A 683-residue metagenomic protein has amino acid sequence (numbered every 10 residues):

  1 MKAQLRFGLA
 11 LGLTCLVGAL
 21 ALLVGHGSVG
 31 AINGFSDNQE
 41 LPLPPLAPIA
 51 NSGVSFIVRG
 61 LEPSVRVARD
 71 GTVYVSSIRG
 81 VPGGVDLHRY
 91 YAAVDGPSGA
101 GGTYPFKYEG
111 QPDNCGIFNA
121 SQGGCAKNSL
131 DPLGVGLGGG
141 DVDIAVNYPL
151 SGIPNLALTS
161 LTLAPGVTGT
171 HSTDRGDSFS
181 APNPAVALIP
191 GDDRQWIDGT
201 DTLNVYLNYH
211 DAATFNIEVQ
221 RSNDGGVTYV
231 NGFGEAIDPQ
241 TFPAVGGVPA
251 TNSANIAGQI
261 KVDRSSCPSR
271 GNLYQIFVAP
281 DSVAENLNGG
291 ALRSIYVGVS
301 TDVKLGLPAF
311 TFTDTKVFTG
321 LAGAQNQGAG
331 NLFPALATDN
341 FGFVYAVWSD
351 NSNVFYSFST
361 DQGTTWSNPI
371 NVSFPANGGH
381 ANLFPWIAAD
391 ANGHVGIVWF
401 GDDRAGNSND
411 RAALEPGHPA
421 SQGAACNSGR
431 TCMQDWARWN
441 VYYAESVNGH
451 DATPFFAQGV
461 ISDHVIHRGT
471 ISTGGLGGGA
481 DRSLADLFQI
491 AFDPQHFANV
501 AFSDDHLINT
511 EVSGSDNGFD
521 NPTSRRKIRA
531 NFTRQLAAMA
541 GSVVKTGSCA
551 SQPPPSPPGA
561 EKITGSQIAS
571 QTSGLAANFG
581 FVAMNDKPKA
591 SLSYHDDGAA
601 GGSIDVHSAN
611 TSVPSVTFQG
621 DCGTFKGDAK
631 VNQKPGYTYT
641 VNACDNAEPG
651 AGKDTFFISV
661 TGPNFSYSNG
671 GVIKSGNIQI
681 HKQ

Functional and structural regions predicted by a protein language model:
M1-A31: Sec-dependent, cleavable N-terminal signal peptides
V29-A560, S570-Q571, F579-G580, M584 (+2 more regions): C-terminal PAP-associated
P132-L133, D141, A577-Y639: Predominantly extracellular/secreted and cell-surface proteins with exposed, flexible low-complexity segments
P557-L575, F625-A629: Tryptophan-anchored aromatic micro-motifs
A569-Q571, N585, A629-Q633, D645-A647 (+1 more regions): Beta-strand elements of well-folded, non-transmembrane domains
P635-D654: Extended Gly/Ser/Thr-rich low-complexity repeat segments, especially those forming or decorating extracellular
G662-Q683: Edge beta-strand at a domain terminus
